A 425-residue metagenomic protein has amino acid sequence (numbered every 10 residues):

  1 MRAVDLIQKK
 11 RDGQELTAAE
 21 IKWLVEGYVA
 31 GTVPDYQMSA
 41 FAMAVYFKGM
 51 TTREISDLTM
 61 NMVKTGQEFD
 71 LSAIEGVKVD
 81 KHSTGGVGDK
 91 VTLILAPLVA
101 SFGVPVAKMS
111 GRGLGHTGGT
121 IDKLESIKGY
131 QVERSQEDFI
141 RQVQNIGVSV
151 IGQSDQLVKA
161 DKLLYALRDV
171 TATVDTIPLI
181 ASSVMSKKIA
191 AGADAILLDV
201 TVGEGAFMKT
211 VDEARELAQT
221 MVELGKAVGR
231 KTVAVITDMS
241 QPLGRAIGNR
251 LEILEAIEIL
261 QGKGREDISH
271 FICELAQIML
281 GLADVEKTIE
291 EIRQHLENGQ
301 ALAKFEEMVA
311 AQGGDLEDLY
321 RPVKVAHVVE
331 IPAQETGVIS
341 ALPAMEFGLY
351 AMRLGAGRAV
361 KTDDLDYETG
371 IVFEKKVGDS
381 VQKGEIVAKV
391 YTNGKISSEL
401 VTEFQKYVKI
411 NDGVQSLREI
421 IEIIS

Functional and structural regions predicted by a protein language model:
M1-G88, I127, E307-A311, I424-S425: Acidic, glycine/proline-rich low-complexity segments that act as flexible tails and inter-domain linkers
D5, K10, E15-T17, E68-F69 (+5 more regions): Well-ordered secondary-structure scaffolds
F47-K48, L93-A107, K187-G192, A227-V228 (+1 more regions): Alpha-helix C-terminal capping segments
V77-A100, V104-H116: Glycine/serine-rich anion-binding loops at beta->alpha junctions that coordinate negatively charged ligand groups
T92, S110, T117-D122, S154 (+3 more regions): Short acidic, glycine/serine/threonine-rich loops at helix termini
M109, V143, I151-Q153, V184 (+2 more regions): Short beta-strand segments
K123-S149, Q219-G225, G229: A glycine-rich helix N-cap at a beta->alpha junction
Q144-A193: Phosphate/diphosphate-binding glycine-rich loops and adjacent basic-rich segments that engage nucleotide
